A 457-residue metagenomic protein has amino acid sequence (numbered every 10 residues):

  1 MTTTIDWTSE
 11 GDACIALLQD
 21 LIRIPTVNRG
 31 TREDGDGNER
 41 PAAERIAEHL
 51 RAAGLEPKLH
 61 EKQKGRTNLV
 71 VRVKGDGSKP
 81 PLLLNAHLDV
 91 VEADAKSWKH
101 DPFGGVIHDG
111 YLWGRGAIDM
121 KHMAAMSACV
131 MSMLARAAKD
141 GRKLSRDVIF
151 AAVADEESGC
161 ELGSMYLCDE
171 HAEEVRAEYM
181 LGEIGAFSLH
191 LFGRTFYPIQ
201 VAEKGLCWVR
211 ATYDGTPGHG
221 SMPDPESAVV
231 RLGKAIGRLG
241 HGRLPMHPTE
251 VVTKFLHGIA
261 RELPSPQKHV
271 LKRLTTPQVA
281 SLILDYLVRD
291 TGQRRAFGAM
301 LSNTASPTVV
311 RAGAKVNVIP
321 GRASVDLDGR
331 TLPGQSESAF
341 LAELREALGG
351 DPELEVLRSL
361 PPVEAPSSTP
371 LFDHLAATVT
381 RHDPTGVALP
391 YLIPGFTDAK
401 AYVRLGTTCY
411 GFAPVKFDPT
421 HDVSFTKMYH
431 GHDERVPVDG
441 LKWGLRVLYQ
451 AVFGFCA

Functional and structural regions predicted by a protein language model:
M1-T4, S9, Q63, G185-T195 (+2 more regions): Metal-dependent amide/peptide-bond hydrolase catalytic core, centered on the "pita-bread" metallohydrolase fold
T2-A95, R322-D326, E337-S338: N-terminal helical capping/dimerization or prosegment-like subdomains of hydrolases acting on amide or phosphate bonds
Q19-V27, R51, L55, S132-R136 (+6 more regions): Sec-exported extracytoplasmic/periplasmic mature domains
N68, Y111, G116-A117, G215 (+1 more regions): Cysteine-centered functional microenvironments
K79-I149, V436: Active-site metal-coordination/substrate-binding segment of hydrolases, especially metallo-dependent peptidases
L88-V90, V148, A152-C160, E183-S188 (+2 more regions): Acidic, glycine-rich active-site loops and adjacent beta-strand->loop/helix elements that engage anionic groups
K121-D140, E161-D169, A228-K234, R238: Active-site-proximal alpha-helical scaffold in enzymes
D169-A186: A glycine-rich helix N-cap at a beta->alpha junction
